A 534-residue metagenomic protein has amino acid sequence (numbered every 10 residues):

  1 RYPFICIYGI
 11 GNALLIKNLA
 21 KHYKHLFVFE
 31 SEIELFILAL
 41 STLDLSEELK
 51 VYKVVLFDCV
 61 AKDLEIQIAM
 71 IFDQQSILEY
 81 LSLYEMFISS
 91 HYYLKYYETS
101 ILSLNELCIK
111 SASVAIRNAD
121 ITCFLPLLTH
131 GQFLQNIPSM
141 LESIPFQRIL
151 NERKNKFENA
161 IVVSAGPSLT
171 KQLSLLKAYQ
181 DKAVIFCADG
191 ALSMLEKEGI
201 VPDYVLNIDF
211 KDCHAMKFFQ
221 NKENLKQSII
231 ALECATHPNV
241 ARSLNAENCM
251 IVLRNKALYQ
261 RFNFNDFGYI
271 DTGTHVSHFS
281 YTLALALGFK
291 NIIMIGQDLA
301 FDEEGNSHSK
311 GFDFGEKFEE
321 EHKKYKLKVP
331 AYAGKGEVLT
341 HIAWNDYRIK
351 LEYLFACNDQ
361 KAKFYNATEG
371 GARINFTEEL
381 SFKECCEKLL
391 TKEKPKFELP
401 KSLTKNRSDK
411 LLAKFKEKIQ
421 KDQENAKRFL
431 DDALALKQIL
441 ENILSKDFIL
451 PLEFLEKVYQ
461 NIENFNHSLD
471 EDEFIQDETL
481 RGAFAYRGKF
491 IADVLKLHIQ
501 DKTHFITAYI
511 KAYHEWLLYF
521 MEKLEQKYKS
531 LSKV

Functional and structural regions predicted by a protein language model:
R1-A160, P167-A183, S193-K197, C213-Q227 (+1 more regions): N-terminal donor/sugar-recognition subdomains of glycan-related enzymes, prototypically the membrane-proximal stem
Y2-P3, E158-V162, L206, Y259-Y269 (+1 more regions): Short, basic, glycine/proline-bearing loop/turn elements
C6-G9, A160-S164, I185-C187, L206 (+3 more regions): Structural motif
E30-S31, L192, G199-D209, A284-G311: Glycine-rich phosphate/pyrophosphate-binding loops and their adjacent beta-strand/loop elements at enzyme active sites
L40-S41, S174, K197-I200, M216-F219 (+5 more regions): Short acidic, glycine/serine/threonine-rich loops at helix termini
L169-V184, A188-E247, V252-R254, Y269-I270 (+1 more regions): Glycine-rich phosphate/ribose-binding loops and adjacent secondary-structure elements that form binding surfaces
P238-L299: Active-site/ligand-binding-proximal alpha/beta "capping" segment
N306-L354: Phosphate-binding loop/pocket of nucleotide- and phosphate-handling active sites
